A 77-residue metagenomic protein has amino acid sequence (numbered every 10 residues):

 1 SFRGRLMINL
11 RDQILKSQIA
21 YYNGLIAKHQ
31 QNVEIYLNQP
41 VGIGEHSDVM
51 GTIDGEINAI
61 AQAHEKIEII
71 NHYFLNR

Functional and structural regions predicted by a protein language model:
S1-M7: Short, Lys/Arg-enriched N-terminal segments with co-localized hydrophobic residues within the first ~10-30 amino acids
I8-R77: Extended, charge-rich alpha-helical interface modules
